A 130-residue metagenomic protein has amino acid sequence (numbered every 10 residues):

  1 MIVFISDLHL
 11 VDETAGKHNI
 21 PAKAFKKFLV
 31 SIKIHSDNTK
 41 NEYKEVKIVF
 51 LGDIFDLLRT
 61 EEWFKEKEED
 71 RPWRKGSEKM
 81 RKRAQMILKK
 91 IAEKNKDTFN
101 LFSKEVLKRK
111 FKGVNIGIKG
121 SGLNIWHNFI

Functional and structural regions predicted by a protein language model:
M1-E93: N-terminal active-site segment of His-dependent metallophosphoesterases
I5-S6, I48-D53, V114-G122, F129: Active-site neighborhood of phospho(di)ester-bond hydrolases with catalytic His/Asp-centered motifs
F28-K40, F102-K110, I130: Hydrophobic, Leu/Ile/Phe/Ala-enriched alpha-helical segments that form helix-helix packing faces
N41-E42, A92-I116: A structural motif corresponding to the C-terminal end of an alpha-helix and its immediate exit/capping segment
L58-R59, L123-W126: A short, hydrophobic/aromatic-rich structural module that often spans a beta strand with its adjoining loop
K75-G76, E105-K108, L123: A composition-driven signal for long, intrinsically disordered, charge-rich low-complexity tracts
